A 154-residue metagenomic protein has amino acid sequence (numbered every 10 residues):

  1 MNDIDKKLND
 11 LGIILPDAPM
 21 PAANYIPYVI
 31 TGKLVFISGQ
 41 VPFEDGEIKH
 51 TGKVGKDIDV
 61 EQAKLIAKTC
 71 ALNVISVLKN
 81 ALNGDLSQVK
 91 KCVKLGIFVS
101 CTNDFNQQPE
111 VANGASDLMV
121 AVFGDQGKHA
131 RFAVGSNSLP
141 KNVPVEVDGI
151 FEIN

Functional and structural regions predicted by a protein language model:
M1-N154: Short, polar/acidic, helix-capping and beta-turn segments at strand->helix junctions that line the mouths
